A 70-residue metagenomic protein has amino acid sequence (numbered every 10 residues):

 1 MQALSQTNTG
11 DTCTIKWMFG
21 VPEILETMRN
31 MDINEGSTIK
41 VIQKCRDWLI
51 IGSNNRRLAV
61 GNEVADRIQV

Functional and structural regions predicted by a protein language model:
M1-V70: Compact, glycine-rich, soluble single-domain proteins
